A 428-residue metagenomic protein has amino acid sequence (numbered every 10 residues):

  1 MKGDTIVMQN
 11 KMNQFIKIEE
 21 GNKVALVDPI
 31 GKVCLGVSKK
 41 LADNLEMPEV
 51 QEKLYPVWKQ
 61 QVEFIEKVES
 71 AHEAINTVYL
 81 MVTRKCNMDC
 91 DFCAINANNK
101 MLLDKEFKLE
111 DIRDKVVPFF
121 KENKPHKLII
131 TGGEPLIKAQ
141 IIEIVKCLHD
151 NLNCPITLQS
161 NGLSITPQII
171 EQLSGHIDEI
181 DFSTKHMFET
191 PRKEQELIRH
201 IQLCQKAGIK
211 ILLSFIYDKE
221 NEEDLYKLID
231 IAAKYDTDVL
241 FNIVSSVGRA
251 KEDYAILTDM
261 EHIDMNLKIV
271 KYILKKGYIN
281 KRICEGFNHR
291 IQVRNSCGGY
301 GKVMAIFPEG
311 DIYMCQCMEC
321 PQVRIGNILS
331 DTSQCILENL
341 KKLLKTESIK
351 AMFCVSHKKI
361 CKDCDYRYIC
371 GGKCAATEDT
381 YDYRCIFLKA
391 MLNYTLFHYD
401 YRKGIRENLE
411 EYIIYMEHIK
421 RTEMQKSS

Functional and structural regions predicted by a protein language model:
M1-V7: Short, Lys/Arg-enriched N-terminal segments with co-localized hydrophobic residues within the first ~10-30 amino acids
K2, H176, K185, E189-Y313 (+1 more regions): Radical SAM enzyme [4Fe-4S]-AdoMet core and its adjacent flexible, acidic and glycine-rich loops/tails across
D4, M12, E319-S428: Flexible mid-to-C-terminal extensions adjoining Fe-S/redox cofactors in radical SAM and related proteins
Q9-Y79, A97, S427-S428: N-terminal [4Fe-4S]-dependent radical SAM core
D43-V62, F307-L343: A broadly conserved sequence feature marking short terminus-proximal activation segments in nucleic acid-centric
A71-D111, N123: Canonical Radical SAM [4Fe-4S] cluster-binding loop centered on the CxxxCxxC motif and its immediate flanking residues
V82, G132-G133: Short acidic donor-binding/metal-coordinating loop in glycosyltransferase active sites
I95, L109-T131, K138-S246: Radical SAM/AdoMet-radical enzyme domain recognition
